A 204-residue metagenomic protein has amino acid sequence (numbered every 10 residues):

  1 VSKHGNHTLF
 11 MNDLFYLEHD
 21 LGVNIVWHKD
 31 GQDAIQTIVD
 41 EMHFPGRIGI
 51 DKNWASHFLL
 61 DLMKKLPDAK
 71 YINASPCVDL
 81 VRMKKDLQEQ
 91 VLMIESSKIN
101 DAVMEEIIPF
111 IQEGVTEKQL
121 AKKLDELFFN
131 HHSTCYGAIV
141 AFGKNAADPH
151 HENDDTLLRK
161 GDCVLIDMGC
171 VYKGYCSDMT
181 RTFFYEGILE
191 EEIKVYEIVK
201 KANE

Functional and structural regions predicted by a protein language model:
V1-E204: Active-site neighborhoods and metal-handling regions in enzymes and metal-associated proteins
